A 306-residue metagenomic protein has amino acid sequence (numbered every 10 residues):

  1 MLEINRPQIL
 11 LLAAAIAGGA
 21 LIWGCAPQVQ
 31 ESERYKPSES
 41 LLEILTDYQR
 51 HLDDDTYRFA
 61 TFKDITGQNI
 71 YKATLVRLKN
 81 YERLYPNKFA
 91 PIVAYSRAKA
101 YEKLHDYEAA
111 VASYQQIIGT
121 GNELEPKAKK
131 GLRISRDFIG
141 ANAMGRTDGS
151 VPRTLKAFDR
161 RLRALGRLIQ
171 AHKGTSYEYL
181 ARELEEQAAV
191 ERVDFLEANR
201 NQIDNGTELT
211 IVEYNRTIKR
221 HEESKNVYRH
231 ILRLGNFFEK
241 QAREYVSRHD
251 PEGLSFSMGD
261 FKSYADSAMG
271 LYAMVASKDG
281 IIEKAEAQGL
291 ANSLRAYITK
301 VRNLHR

Functional and structural regions predicted by a protein language model:
L2-L11: Bacterial N-terminal signal peptides that target proteins for export
C25-R306: Acidic, polar-rich low-complexity tracts and alpha-helical solenoid repeat scaffolds
